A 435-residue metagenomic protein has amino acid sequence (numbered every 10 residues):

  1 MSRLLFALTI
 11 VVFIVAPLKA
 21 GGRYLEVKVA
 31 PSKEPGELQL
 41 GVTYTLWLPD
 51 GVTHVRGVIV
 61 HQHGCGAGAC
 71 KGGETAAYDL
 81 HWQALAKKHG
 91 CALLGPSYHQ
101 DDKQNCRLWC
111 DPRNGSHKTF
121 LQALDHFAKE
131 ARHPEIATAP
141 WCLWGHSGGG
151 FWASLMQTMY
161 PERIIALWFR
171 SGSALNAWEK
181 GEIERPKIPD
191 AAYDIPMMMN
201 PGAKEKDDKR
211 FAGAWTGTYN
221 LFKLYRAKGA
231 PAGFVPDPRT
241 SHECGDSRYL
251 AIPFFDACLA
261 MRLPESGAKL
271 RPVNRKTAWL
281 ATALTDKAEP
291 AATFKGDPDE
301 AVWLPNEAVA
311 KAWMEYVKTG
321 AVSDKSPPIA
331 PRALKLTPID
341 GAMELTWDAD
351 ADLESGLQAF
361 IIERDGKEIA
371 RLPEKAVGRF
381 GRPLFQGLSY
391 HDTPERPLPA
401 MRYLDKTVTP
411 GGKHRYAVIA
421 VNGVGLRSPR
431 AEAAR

Functional and structural regions predicted by a protein language model:
L18-V58, H89, W141-M156, Y160 (+1 more regions): A domain-start/cap signature at the N-terminus of enzymes
K87, L93-K118: Cap/lid segment of the alpha/beta-hydrolase catalytic domain
L108-E135: Alpha/beta-hydrolase active-site loop
I165-Y249: The feature captures the conserved acid-bearing segment of alpha/beta-hydrolase catalytic domains
K228-A230, D237-L334: Alpha/beta-hydrolase-fold serine-hydrolase catalytic core, especially in secreted/extracellular enzymes
V317-G356, P410, G425-R435: Pro/Thr/Ser/Gly-rich low-complexity, intrinsically disordered linker/stalk tracts
A359-G411: Recognizes extended acidic, P/S/T-rich segments that occur within or adjacent to Ig-like beta-sandwich modules
D405-L426: Beta-strand-rich modules
